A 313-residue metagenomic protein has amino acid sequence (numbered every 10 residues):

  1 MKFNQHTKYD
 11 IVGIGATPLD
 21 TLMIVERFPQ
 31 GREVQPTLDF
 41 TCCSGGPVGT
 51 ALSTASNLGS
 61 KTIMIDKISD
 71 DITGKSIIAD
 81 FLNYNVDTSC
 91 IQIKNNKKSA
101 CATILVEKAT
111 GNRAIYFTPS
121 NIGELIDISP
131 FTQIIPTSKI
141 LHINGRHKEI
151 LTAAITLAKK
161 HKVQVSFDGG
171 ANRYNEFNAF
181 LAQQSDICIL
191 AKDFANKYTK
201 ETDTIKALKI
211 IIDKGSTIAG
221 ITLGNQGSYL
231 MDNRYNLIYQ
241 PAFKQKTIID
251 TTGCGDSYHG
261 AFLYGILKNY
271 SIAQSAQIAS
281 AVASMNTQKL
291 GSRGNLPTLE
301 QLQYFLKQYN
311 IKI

Functional and structural regions predicted by a protein language model:
M1-K67, I72-S76, N83, A109: Glycine-rich phosphate/adenosyl-contacting loop at the front of the ribokinase-like
M1-V12, T204-I313: Conserved phosphate-binding/catalytic region of the ribokinase-like
H6, I134-P136, L181-Q183: A short, aliphatic-rich alpha-helical micro-motif
V12, I63, H142, S166-D168 (+1 more regions): Structural detector of well-ordered beta-strand residues that form the stable sheet scaffold of enzyme domains
Y84-N96: A glycine-rich helix N-cap at a beta->alpha junction
I93-K94, I104-G145: Conserved phosphate-binding/catalytic loop of the ribokinase/pfkB sugar-kinase fold
I122-F131, E149-I150, D168-E176: Active-site glycine-rich loop that binds ribose-phosphate moieties when present
I155, K159-S166, G170-Y239: Conserved phosphate/ATP/ADP-binding segment of small-molecule kinases
